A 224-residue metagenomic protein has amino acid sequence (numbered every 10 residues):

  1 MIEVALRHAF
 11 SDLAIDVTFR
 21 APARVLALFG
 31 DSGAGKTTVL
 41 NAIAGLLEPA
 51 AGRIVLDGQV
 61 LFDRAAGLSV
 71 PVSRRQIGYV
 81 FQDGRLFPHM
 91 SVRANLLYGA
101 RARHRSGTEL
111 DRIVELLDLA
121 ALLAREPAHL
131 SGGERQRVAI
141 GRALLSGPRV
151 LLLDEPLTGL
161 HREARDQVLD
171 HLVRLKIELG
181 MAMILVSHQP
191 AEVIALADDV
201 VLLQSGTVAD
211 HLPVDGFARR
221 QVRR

Functional and structural regions predicted by a protein language model:
Q59-R64, S106-L122, V173-R174: Conserved ABC ATPase "signature" region
L61-G78, A102: ABC ATPase NBD coupling module
E126-L130, E134-Q136: Conserved ABC ATPase signature
L145-R149: A short, proline-enriched helix->beta-strand linker immediately N-terminal to the Walker B motif in ABC-type P-loop
L151-E155: Catalytic Walker B motif of ABC-type/P-loop ATPase nucleotide-binding domains
G180-V186: Conserved H-loop
